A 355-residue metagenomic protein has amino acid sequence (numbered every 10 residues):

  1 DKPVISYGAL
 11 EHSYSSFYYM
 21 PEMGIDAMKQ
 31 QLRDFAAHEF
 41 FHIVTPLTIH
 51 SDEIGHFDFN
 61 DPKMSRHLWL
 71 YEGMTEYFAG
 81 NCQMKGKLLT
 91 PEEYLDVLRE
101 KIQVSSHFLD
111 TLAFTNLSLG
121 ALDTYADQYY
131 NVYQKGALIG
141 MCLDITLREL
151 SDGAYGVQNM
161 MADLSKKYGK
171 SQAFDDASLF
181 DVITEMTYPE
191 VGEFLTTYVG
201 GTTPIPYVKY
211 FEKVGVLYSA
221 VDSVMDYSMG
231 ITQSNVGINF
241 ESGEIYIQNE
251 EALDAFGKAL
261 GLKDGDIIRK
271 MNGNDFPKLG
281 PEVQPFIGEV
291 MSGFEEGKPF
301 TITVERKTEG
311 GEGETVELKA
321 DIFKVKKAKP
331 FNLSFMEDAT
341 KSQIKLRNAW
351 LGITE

Functional and structural regions predicted by a protein language model:
D1-H67: Juxtacatalytic substrate-recognition/specificity segment
L10, M28-R33, K63-Y71, T124-K135 (+1 more regions): Secondary-structure capping and boundary motifs in well-ordered enzyme cores
E39-H42, E72, D266, N272: Acidic active-site catalytic centers that drive phospho-/nucleotidyl reactions and related ester hydrolyses
I49-E53, Q83, K87, D226: Single-residue recognition of alpha-helix boundary sites
L70-C82: An active-site-proximal "capping" alpha-helix that borders the catalytic cofactor pocket
A79-G80, L88-E355: C-terminal recognition in membrane/secretory proteostasis and scaffolding
